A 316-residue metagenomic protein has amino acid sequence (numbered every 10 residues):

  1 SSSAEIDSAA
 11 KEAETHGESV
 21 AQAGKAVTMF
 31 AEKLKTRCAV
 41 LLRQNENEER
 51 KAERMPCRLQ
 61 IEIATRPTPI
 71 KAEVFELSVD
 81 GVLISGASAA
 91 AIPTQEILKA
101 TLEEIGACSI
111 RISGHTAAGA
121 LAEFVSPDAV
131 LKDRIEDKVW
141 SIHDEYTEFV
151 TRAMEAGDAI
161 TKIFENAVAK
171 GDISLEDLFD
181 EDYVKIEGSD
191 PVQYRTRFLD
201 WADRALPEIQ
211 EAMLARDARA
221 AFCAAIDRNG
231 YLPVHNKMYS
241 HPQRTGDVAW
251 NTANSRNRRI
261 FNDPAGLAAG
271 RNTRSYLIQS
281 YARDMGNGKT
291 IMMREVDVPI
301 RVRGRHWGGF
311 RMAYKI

Functional and structural regions predicted by a protein language model:
S2, D7-P69, I160-P191, R195: Acidic, heptad-repeat coiled-coil helices used for dimerization/signal transmission
L59-T65, P93-E104: Short conserved beta-strand and strand-loop elements enriched in small hydrophobics with frequent Asp/Gly
I61-I92, T116-L121: Short strand-loop-strand
A107, G119, R256-I316: Sensory/regulatory domains in signal-transduction proteins
A120-E148: C-terminal output/interaction extensions
F149-M238: Extracytoplasmic/periplasmic sensory segments of membrane signal-transduction proteins
S189, R197-F198, F222-R271: Extracellular/periplasmic ligand-sensing ectodomains of membrane signal-transduction proteins
